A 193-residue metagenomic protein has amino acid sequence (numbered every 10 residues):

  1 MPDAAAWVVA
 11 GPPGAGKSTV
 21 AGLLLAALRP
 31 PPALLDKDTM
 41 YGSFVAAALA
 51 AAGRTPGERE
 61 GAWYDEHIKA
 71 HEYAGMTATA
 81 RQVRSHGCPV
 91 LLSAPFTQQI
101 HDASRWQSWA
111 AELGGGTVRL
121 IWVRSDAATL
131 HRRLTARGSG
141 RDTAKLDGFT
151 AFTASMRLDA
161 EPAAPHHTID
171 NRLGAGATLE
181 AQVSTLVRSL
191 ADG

Functional and structural regions predicted by a protein language model:
V9: Hydrophobic anchor at the beta1->P-loop junction of P-loop NTPases
P12: P-loop (Walker A) phosphate-binding loop of NTP-binding proteins
A15: ATP-binding Walker
S18: Walker A/P-loop
G22-A74, R81: Conserved substrate/cofactor phosphate-moiety recognition/catalytic segment in nucleotide-dependent phosphotransferases
Y64-G114: Glycine-rich phosphate-binding loop used to anchor ATP phosphates in small-molecule kinases, encompassing both
L113-T135: Conserved phosphate-donor/acceptor-positioning beta-strand/loop module used by diverse small-molecule
R132-Q182, L190-G193: Small-molecule kinase domains that catalyze NTP-dependent phosphoryl transfer to phosphate-bearing small molecules
